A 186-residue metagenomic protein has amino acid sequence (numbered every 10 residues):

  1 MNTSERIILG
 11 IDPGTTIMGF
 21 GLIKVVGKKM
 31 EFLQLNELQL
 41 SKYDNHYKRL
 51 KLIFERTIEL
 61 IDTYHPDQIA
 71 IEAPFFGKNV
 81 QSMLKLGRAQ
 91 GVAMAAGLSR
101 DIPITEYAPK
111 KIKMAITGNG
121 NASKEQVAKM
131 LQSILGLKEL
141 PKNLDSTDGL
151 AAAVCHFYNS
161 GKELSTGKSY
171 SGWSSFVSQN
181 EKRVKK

Functional and structural regions predicted by a protein language model:
M1-K186: Phosphate- and other anionic-substrate recognition elements at nucleic-acid/protein interfaces
